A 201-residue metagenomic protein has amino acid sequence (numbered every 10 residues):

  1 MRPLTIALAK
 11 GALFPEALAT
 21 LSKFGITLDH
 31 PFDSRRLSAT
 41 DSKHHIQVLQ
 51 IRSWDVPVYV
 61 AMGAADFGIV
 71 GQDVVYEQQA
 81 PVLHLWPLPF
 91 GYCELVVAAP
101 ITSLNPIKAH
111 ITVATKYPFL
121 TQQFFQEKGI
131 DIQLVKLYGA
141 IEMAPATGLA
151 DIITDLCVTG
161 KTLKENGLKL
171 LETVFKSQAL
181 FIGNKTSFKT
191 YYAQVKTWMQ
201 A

Functional and structural regions predicted by a protein language model:
M1-A201: Domain-level signature for soluble enzymes in the chorismate/prephenate branch of the shikimate pathway
